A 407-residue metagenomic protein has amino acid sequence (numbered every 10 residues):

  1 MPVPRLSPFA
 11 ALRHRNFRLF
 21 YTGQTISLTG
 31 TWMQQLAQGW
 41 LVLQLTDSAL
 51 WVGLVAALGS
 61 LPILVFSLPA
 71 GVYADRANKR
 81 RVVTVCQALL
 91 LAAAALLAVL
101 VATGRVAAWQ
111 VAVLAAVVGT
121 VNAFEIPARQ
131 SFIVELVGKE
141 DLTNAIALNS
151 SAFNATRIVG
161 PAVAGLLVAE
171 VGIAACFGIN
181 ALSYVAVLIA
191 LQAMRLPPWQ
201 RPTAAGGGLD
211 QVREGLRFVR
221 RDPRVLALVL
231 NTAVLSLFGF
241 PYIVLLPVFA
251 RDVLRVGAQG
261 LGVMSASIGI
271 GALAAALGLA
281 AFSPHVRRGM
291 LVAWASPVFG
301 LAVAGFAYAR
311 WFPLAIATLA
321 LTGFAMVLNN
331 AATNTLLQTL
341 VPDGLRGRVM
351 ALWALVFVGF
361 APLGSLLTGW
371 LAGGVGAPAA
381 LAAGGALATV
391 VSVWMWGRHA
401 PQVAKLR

Functional and structural regions predicted by a protein language model:
M1-R407: Alpha-helical transmembrane-bundle signature of multi-pass membrane transport and export proteins
